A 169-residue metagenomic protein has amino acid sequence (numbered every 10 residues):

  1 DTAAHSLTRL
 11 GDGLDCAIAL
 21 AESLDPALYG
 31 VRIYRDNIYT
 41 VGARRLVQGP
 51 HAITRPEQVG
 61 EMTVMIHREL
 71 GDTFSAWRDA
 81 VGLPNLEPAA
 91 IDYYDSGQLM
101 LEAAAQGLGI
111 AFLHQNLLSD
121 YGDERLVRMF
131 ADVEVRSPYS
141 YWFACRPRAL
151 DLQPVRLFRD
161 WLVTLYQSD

Functional and structural regions predicted by a protein language model:
D1-P26: Central regulatory/effector-binding core of bacterial HTH transcription factors
A3-A4, L20-S23, G42-R44, L113-L117: Beta->alpha turn/N-cap motifs
D12-A19, I38, A104-I110: Alpha-to-beta junction loops
D25-G30, Y34, Y121-A131: Ligand-binding "clamshell"
A27-M65: Flexible hinge/capping segments at coil-to-helix
T63-G82: Secondary-structure junction motif
N85-M129, R136: Hydrophobic hinge/microswitch elements
D132-D169: A late-sequence structural motif
